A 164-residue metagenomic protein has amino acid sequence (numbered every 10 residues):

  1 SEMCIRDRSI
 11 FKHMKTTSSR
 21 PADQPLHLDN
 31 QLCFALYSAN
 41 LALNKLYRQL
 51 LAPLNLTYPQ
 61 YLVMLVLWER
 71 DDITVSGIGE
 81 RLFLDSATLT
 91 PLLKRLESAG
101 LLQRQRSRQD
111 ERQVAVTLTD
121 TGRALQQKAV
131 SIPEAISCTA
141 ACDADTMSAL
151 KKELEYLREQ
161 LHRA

Functional and structural regions predicted by a protein language model:
S1-I5: Short, small-residue-biased leader/transition segments that mark boundaries at the very start of proteins
R6-L54, S148: N-terminal leader segment of winged-helix/HTH proteins
F34-Y37, L41-D85: N-terminal helix-turn-helix DNA-binding core of bacterial DNA-binding proteins
A39, L43-L46, L82, L125-D143 (+1 more regions): Alpha-helical linker/hinge and terminal dimerization helices associated with HTH transcriptional regulators
L54-P59, T88, T119, A144: Short helix-coil-helix linker/hinge
V75-S76, A87, K94, V114: Residues within helix-turn-helix
K94-K152: Charged, amphipathic alpha-helical coiled-coil/dimerization segments
